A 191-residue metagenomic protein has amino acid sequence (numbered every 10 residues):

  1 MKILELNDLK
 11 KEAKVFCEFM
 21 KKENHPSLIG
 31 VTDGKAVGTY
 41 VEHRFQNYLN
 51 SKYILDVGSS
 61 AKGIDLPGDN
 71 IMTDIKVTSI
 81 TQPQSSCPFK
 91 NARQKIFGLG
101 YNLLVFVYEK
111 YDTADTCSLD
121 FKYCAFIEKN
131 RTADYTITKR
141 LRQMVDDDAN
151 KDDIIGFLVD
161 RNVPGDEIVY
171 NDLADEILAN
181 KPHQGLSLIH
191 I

Functional and structural regions predicted by a protein language model:
M1-P67, V77-I189: Nucleic-acid endonuclease domains
T73: Acidic/His-rich structured neighborhood in mature extracellular/periplasmic domains
